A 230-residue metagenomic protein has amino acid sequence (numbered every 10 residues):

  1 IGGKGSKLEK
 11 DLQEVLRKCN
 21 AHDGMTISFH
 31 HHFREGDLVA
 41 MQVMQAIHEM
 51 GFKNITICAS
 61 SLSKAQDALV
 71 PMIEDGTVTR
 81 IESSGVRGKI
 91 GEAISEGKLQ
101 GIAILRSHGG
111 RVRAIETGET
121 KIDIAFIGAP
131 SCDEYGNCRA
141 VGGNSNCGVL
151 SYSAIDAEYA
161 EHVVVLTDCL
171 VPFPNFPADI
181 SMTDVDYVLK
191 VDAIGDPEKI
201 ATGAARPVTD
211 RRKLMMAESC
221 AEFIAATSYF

Functional and structural regions predicted by a protein language model:
I1-F230: Conserved alpha/beta enzyme-core scaffold
